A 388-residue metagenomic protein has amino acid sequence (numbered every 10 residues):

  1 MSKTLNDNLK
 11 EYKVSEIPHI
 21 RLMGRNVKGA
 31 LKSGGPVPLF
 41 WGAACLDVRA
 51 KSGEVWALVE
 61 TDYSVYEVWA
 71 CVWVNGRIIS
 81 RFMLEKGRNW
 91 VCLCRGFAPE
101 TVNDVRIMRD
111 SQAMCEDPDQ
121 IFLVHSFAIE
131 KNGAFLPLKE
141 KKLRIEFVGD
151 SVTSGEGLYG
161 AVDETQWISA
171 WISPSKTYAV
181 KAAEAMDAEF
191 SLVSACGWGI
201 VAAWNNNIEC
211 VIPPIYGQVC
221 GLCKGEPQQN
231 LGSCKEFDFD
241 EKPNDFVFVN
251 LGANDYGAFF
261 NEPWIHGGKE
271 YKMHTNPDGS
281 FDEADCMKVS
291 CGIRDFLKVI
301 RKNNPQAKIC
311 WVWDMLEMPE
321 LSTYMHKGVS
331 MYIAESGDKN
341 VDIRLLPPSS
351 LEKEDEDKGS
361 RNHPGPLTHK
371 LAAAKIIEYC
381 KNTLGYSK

Functional and structural regions predicted by a protein language model:
M1-P174, K388: N-terminal secretory targeting modules
W41-A43, L158, E164-D282, L316-T323 (+2 more regions): Conserved SGNH/GDSL esterase-like catalytic core that processes O-acyl groups on lipids and polysaccharides
L136-L138, L231-P243, K298-N304, T383-K388: Surface-exposed acidic, glycine-flexible loop patches that form ligand/cofactor-binding and adhesion interfaces
R144-V148, T153, F190-S194, D245-N250 (+2 more regions): Structural recognition of the beta-strand scaffold that forms the well-ordered cores of secreted hydrolase catalytic
T177, K181, A284, K288 (+6 more regions): Extracytoplasmic/secreted proteins, especially bacterial periplasmic and envelope-associated proteins
A179-E189, F296-K308, Y332-D338: A structural motif corresponding to the C-terminal end of an alpha-helix and its immediate exit/capping segment
A253-D255, W264, I293-G328: Active-site segments of SGNH/GDSL-like serine hydrolases that catalyze O-acetyl group transfer/hydrolysis on lipids
I265, D314-K388: Catalytic His-Asp segment of secreted/periplasmic serine-dependent ester chemistry enzymes
